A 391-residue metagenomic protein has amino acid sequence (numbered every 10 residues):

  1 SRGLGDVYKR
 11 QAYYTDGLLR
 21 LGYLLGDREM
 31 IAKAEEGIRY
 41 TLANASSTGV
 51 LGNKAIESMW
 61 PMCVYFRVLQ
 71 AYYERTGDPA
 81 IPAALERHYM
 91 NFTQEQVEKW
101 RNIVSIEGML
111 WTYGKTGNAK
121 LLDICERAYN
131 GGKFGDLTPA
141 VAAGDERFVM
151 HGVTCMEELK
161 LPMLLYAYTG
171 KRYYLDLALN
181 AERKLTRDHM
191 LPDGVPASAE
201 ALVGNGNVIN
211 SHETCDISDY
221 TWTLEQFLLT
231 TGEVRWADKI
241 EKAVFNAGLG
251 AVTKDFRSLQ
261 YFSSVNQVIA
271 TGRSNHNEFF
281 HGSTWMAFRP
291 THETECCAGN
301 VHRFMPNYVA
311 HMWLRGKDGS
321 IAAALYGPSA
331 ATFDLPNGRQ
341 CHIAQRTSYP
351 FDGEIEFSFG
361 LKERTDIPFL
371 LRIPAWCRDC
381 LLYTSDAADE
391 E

Functional and structural regions predicted by a protein language model:
S1-R10, R28-V50, P79, E126: Low-complexity, Ser/Thr/Pro/Gly-enriched N-terminal "stalk/linker" regions
S1-R2, D6, G52-Y65, I103-T116 (+3 more regions): Carbohydrate-binding/catalytic loop surfaces
G3-Y8, Y383-E391: Single conserved hydrophobic/aromatic residue that forms the stacking wall/gate of nucleotide- or nucleobase-binding
K9-Y23, E57-Y73, K99-G114, M150-A167 (+2 more regions): Well-ordered alpha-helical segments within folded domains of soluble proteins
G22-E35, L69-E86, Y113-E126, Y166-L179 (+2 more regions): Structural helix-adjacent loops and short alpha-helical linkers that scaffold large soluble proteins
P82-W100: Asp-box/WD-like beta-propeller blade repeats and closely related beta-sheet repeat scaffolds
K99-I103, E107-T138: Solenoidal tandem-repeat scaffolds enriched in leucines and small polar residues
T186-R187, L191-S385: Extended polysaccharide-engagement surfaces of secreted carbohydrate-active enzymes
